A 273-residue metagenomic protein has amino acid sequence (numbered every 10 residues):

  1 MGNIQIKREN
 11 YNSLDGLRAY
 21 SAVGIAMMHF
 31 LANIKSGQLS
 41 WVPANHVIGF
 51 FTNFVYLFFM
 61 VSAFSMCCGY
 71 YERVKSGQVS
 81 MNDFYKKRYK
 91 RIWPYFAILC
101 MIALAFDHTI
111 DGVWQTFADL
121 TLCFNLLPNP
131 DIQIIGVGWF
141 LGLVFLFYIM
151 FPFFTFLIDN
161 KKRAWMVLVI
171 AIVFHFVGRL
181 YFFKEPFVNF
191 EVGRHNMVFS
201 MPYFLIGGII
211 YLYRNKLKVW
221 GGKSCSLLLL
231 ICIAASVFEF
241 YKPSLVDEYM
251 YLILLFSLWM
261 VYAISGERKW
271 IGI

Functional and structural regions predicted by a protein language model:
M1-L180, K184, K269: Membrane-cytosol interface segments of multi-pass membrane proteins, especially ER/Golgi lipid-handling enzymes
W41-G49, V188-V198, L245-M250: Non-cytosolic membrane-interface motifs at loop->transmembrane helix junctions
N53-F64, L141-Y148, M197-G208, M250-V261: Alpha-helical transmembrane segments of multi-pass membrane proteins
A105, F204, L230-I273: Alpha-helical transmembrane segments of multi-pass integral membrane proteins
W114-Q115, R163-V167, G221-K223, S244-L252: Short, aromatic-rich membrane-interface segments at the entry and exit of alpha-helical transmembrane domains
Q133-W139, R194-H195, L217-S224: Short, amphipathic, aromatic/basic-enriched membrane-interface segments that mark the entry/exit of transmembrane
V167-H195, F199-G208: Loop-centered beta-sheet repeat module
V169-V173, G222-A234: Signature aromatic-anchored transmembrane alpha helix within multi-pass, membrane-resident enzymes that catalyze glycan
